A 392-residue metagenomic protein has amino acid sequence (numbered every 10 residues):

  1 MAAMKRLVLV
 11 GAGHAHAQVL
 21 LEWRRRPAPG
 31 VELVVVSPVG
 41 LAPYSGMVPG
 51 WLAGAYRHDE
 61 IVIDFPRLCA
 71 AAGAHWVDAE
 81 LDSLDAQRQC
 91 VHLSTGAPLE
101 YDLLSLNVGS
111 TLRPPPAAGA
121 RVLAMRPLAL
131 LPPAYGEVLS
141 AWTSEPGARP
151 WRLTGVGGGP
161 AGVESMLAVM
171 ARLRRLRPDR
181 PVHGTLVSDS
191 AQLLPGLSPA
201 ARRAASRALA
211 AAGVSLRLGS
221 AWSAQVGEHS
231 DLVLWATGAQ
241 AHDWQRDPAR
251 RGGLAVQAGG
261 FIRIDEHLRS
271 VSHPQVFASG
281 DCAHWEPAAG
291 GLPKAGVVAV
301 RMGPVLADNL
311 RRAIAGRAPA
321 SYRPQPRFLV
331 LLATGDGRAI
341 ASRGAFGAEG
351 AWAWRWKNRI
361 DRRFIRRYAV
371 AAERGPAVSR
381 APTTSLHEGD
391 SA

Functional and structural regions predicted by a protein language model:
A2-A3, A71-T154, L234: FAD-binding core/adjacent interface of flavoenzyme oxidoreductases
A2-H75, T154-G155, P160-G196: Beta1-alpha1 glycine-rich phosphate/pyrophosphate-binding loop at the start of Rossmann-like nucleotide-binding domains
A15, G109-L112, A239-A241, G337: Short glycine-rich anion-binding loops that position phosphate/pyrophosphate groups of nucleotides and phosphorylated
V48-Y56, G119-A124, A201, R250-R251 (+2 more regions): Short glycine-enriched, charge-decorated loop/helix-capping segments at active-site entrances that position
W76-S83, A171-E266: A Rossmann-like FAD-binding core segment of flavoenzymes
A120-G147, G227-R301: FAD-site-proximal beta/loop scaffold in flavoenzymes
I264, C282-T334: A conserved FAD-binding loop/helix module that cradles the flavin
D336-A392: C-terminal auxiliary extensions adjacent to catalytic cores
